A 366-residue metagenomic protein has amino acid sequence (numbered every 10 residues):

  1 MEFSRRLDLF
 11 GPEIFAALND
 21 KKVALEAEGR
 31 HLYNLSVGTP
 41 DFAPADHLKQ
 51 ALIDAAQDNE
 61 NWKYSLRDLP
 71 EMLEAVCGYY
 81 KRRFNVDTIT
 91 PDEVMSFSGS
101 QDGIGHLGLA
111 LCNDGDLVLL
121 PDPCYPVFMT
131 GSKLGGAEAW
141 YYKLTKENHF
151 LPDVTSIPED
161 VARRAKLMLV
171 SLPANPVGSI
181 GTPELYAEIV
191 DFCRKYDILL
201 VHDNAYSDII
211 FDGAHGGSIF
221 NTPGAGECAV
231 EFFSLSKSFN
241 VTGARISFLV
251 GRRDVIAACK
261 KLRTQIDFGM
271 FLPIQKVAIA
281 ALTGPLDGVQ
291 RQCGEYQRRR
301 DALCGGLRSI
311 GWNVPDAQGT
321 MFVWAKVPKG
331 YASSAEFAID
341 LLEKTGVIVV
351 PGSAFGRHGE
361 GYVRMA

Functional and structural regions predicted by a protein language model:
E2-S4, D8-G99, H106, A281-G284: N-terminal small-domain helix-loop-helix segment of the aminotransferase-like
V23, R308-V314, F322, K326-R364: Conserved C-terminal alpha-helix-loop-beta "cap" of PLP-dependent enzymes that closes/shapes the active-site mouth
A110-S132: Conserved PLP-anchoring active-site segment centered on the Schiff-base-forming lysine
D116, A137, K195-L199, G226-E227: A short helix->loop->beta-strand "cap" motif at the edges of active sites that frequently abuts
W140, T145-G213, G217: Active-site phosphate-binding strand-loop segment of PLP-dependent enzymes
N221-T222, G226-Q297, D301, G305-L307: Conserved core segment of the aminotransferase class I/II
I279, E295-C304, V314-K326, G359: Conserved glycine-rich beta-strand-loop-beta hairpin in the small C-terminal domain of fold type I
